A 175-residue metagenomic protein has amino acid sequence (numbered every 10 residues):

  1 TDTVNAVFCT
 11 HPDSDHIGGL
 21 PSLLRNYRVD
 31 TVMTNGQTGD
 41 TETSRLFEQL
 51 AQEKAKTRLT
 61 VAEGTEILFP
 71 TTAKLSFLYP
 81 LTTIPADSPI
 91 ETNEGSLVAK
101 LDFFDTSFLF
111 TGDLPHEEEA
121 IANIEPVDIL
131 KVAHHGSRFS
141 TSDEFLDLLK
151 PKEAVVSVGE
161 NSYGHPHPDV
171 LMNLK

Functional and structural regions predicted by a protein language model:
T1-K175: Non-globular, low-confidence helical/coil segments that flank catalytic cores
